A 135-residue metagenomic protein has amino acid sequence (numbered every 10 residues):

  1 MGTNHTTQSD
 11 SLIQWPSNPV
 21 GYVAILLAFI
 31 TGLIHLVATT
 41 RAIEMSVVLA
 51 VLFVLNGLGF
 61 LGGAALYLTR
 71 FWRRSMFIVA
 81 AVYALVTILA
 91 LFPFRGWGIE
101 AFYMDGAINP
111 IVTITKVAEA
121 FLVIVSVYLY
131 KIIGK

Functional and structural regions predicted by a protein language model:
G2-K135: Membrane-interface extramembranous regions
